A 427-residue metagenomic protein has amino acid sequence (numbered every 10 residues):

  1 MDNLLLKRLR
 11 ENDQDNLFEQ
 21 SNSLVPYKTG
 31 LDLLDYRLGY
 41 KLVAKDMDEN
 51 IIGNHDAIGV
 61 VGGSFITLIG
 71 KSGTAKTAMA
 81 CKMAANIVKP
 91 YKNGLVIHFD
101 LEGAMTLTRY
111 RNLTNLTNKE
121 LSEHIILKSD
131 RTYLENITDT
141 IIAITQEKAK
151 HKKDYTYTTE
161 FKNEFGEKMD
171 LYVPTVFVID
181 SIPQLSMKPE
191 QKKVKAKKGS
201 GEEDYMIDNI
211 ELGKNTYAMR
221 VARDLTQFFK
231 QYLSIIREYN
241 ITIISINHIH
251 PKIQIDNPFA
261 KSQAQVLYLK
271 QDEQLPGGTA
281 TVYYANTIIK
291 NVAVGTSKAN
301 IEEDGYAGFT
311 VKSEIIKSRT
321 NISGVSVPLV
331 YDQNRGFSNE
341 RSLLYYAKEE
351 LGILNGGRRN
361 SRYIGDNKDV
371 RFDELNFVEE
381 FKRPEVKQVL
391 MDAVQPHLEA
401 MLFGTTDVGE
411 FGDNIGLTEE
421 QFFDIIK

Functional and structural regions predicted by a protein language model:
M1-L17, T296-K427: C-terminal regions of RecA-like/P-loop NTPase motor modules
D2-L121, L134-Q146, K150: The Walker A/P-loop phosphate-binding site
P26, G30, V61-S64, K76-A80 (+17 more regions): Helical mechanochemical/support elements of P-loop NTPase systems and associated helical scaffolds
R37-A44, N86-Y91, N112-T117, T140-H151 (+10 more regions): Conserved, well-folded catalytic cores of nucleic-acid-processing and energy-transducing macromolecular machines
L42-I58, K150-K168, K261-L267: Intrinsically disordered, low-complexity domain-flanking/linker segments in eukaryotic proteins, enriched
E49-G59, E123-Y133, G356-E379: Short linear loop/turn motifs
Y91-R220: Conserved inter-motif catalytic segment of the P-loop NTP-binding fold
N215-S342, Y346: Phosphate-binding/switch region of NTP-binding enzymes
